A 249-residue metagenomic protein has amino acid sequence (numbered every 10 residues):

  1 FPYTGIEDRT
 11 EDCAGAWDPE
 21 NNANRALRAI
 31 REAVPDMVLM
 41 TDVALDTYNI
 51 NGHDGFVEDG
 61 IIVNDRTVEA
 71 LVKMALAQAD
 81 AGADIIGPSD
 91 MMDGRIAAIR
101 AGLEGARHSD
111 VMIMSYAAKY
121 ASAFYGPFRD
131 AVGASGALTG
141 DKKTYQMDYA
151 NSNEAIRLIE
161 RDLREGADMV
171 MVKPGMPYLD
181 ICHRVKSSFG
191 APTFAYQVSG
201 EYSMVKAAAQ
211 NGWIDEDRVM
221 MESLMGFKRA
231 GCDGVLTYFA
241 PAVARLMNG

Functional and structural regions predicted by a protein language model:
F1-G249: Alpha/beta enzyme core
